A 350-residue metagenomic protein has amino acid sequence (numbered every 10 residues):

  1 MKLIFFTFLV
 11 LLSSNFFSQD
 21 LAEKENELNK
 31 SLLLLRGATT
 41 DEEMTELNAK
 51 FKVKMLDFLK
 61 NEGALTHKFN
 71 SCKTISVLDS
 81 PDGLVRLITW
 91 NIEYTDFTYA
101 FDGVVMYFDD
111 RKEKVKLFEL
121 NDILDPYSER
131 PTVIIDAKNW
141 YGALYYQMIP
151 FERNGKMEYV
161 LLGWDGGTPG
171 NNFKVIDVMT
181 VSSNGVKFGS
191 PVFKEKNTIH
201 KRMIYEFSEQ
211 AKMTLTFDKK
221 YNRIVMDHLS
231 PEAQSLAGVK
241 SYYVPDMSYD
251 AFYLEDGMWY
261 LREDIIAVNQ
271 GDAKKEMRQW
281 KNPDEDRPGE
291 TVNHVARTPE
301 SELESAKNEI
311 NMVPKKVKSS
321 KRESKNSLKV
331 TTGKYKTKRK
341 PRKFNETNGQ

Functional and structural regions predicted by a protein language model:
M1-L28, G349-Q350: Bacterial Sec-dependent N-terminal signal peptides
Q19-L87: Start-of-domain marker
K68-V85, Y94-T95, W140-G155, T214-K220: Structural signature of eukaryotic scaffold interfaces centered on beta-propeller domains
L84-N91, M157-D165, N222-H228: Short beta-strand elements that form the blades of beta-propeller/WD-repeat-like and other beta-sheet-rich scaffold
F101-K112, V175-G185, K240-D256: Beta-propeller blade signature
V115-L124, K187-N197, L261-A267: Beta-propeller fold detector
P131-W140, L144-E152, K187-L254, R278-Q279: Short aromatic loop motif centered on NTY/YTY
E232-Q350: Hydrophilic extracytoplasmic domains
